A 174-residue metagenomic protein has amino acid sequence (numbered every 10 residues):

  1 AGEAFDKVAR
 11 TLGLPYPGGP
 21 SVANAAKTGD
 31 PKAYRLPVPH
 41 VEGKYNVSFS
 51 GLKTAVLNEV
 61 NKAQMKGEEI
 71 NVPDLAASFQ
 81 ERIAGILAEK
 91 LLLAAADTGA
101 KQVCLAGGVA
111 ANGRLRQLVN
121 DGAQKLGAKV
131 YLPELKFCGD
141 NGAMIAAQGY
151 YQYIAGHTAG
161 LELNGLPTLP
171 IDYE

Functional and structural regions predicted by a protein language model:
A1, L115, G142: Hydrophobic (often cysteine-bearing) scaffold residues that line and stabilize catalytic clefts of nucleotide/cofactor
A1-P20: Glycine-rich phosphate-binding loop of actin/hexokinase-like ATP-binding domains
P17-G19, K66-D74, L132-L135, T158-L161: Flexible, glycine/charged-enriched surface loops at secondary-structure junctions
N24-V103, N112-L126, Y153-G156, Y173-E174: A contiguous, well-structured pocket-lining segment that forms one wall/lid of small-molecule binding clefts in soluble
Q102-V103, N120-I145: Conserved phosphate-binding/catalytic loops in two-lobed NTP-binding clefts
G108-V109, L135: Active-site metal-binding loops of divalent metal-dependent hydrolases
P133-D172: Glycine-rich phosphate-binding/hydrolytic loop that grips phosphoryl groups
